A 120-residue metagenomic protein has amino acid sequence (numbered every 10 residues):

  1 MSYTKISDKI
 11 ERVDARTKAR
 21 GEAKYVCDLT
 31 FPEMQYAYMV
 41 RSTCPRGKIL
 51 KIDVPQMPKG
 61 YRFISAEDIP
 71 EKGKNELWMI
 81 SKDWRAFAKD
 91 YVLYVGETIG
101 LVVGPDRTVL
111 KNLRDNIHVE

Functional and structural regions predicted by a protein language model:
M1-E120: Flexible, low-hydrophobicity surface segments
